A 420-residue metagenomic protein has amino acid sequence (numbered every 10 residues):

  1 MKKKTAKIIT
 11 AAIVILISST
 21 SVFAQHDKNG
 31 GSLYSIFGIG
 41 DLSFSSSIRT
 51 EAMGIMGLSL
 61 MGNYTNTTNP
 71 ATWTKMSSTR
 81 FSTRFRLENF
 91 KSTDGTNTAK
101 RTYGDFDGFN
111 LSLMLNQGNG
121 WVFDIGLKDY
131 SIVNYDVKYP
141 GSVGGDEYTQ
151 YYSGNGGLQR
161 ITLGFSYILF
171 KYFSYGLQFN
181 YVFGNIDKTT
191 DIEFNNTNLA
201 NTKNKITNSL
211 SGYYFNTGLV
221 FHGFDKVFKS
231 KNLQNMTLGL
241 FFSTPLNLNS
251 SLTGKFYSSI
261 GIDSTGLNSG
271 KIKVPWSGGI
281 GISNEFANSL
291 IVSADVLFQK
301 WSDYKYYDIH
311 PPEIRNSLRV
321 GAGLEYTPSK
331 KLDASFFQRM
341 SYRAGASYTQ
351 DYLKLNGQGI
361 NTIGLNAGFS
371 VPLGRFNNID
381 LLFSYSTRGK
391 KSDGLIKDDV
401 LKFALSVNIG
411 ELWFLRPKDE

Functional and structural regions predicted by a protein language model:
M1-T10: Bacterial N-terminal signal peptides that target proteins for export
T10-S19: Bacterial N-terminal signal peptides
T20-A24: Sec/Tat signal peptide C-region and signal peptidase I cleavage site
Q25-E420: Subset of outer-membrane beta-barrel
